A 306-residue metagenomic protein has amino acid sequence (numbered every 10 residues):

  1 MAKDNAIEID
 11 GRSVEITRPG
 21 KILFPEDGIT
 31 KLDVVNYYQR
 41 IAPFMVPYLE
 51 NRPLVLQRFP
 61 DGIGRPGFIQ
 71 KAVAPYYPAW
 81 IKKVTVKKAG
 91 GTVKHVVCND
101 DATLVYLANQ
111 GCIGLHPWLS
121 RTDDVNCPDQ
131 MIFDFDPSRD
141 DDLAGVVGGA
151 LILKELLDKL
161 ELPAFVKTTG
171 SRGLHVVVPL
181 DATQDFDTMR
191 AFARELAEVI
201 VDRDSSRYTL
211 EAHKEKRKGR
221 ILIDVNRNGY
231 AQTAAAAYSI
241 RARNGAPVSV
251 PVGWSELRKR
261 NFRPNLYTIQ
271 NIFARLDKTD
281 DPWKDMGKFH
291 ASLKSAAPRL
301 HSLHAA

Functional and structural regions predicted by a protein language model:
M1-I29, D33-V35, V46, E50-N51 (+4 more regions): C-terminal accessory nucleic-acid interaction domains of nucleic acid-metabolism proteins
S13, P53-V55, P66, P163 (+1 more regions): Beta-sheet entry/capping signal
R52-K83: Polyanion/phosphate-binding surface patch
Q57-F59, A164-G170, E211-E215: Short beta-strand
I63-P66, Y76, D141, G173-H175 (+1 more regions): Flexible loop/turn segments at secondary-structure boundaries
V96-T169, L180-T188, A305-A306: Signature for HUH/AEP ssDNA processing cores
H175-D181, I221-V225: A short beta-strand motif that forms the metal-chelation/ATP-contact edge of phosphoryl-transfer active sites
